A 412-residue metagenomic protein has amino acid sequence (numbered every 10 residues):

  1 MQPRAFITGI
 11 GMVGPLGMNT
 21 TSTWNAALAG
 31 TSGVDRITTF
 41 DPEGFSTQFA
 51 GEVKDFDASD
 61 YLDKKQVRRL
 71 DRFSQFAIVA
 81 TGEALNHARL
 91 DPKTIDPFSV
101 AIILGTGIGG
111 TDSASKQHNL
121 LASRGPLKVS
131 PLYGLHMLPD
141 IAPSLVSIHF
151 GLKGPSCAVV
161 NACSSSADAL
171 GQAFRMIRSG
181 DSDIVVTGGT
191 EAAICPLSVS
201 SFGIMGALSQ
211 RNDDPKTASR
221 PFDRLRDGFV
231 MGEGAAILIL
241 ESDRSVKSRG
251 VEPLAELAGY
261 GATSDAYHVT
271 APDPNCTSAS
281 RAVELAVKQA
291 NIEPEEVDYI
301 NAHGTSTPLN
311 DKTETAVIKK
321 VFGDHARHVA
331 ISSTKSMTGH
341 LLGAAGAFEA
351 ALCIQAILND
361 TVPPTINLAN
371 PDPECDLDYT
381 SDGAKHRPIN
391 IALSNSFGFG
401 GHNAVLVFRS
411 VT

Functional and structural regions predicted by a protein language model:
M1-Q66, R244-E256, A351-T365, R409-T412: ACP-dependent fatty acid/polyketide chain-elongation machinery
R4-T8, T31-R36, D213-A290, Y299: Condensing-enzyme catalytic core mediating Claisen C-C bond formation in acyl metabolism
I7, T23-W24, L28-N161, T190-V199 (+1 more regions): Conserved beta-ketoacyl condensing-enzyme motif
T21-L28, D112-L127, M176-S179, V199-N212 (+4 more regions): A glycine- and small-aliphatic-rich helix-loop capping segment at beta-alpha/alpha-beta transitions that lines
A77-L90, P139-A142, S147-F150, P155-E191 (+3 more regions): Active-site-proximal alpha-helical scaffold in enzymes
A84-D96, S245-G250, V283-Y299, V321-H325: Phosphate/pyrophosphate-binding loops at sites that engage ATP/ADP/AMP, CoA/4′-phosphopantetheine, polyphosphate
S123-S130, G171, R175, A192-S248 (+3 more regions): Glycine-/small-residue-rich "gating" segment that lines the acyl/pantetheine channel and substrate pocket
D181-D227, Y260-P274, G304-D311, H328-D378: Acyl-CoA/ACP chain-elongation machinery
